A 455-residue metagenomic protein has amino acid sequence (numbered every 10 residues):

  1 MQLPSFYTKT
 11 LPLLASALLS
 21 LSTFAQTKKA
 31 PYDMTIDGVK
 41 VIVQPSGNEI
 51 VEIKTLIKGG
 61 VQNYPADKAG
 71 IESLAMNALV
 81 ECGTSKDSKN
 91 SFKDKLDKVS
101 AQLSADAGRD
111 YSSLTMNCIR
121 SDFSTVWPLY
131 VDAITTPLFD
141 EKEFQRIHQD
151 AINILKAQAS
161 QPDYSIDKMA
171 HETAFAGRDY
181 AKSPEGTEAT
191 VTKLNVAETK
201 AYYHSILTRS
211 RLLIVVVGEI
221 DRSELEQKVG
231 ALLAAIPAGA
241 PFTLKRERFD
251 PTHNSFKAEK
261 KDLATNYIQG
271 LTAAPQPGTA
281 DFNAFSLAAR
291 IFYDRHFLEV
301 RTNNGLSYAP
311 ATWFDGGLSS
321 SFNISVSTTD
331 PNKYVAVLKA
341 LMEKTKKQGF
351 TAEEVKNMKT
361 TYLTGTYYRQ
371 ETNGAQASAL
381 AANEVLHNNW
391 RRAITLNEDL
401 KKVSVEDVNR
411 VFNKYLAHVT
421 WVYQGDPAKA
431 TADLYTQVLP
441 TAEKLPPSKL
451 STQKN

Functional and structural regions predicted by a protein language model:
P4, K93-Y202, A340, V355-G374: Acidic/histidine-enriched segments that form metal/cofactor-coordinating and catalytic pocket/exosite environments
Q26-D33, T173-L212, L244-R246, T366 (+1 more regions): Histidine-acidic residue clusters that define the catalytic metal-binding segment of zinc metallopeptidase domains
T27, A176, A181-P184, R209-Q276 (+1 more regions): An aromatic/glycine/proline-enriched structural segment found at the starts of mature extracellular/organellar domains
K28, K54-N117, S183, I291-L306: M16/MPP (pitrilysin/insulinase) zinc-metallopeptidase core fold and M16-derived inactive scaffolds
T35, L213-V216, S325, K356-N455: C-terminal regions of mature proteins
E81-D87, N117-H148, F314-R369, A442-N455: M16/insulysin-pitrilysin zinc metalloprotease superfamily fold
I152-K168, T252-T265, T302-N303, Q348-E398: Short acidic/His-enriched helical or mixed secondary-structure segments at domain edges of catalytic enzymes and some
Y267-L271, A289-S327: A structural supersecondary motif
